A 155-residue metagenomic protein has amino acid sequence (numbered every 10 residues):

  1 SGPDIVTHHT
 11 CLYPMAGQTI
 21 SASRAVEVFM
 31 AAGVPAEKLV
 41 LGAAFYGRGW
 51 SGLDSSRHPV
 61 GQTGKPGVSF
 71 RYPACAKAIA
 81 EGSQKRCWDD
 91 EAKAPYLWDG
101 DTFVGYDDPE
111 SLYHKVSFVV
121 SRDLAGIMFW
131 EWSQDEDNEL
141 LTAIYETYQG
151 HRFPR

Functional and structural regions predicted by a protein language model:
S1-A78: Substrate-binding surface in catalytic domains of secreted glycosidases
Y13-A16, G100-D107, M128-F129: Active-site rim elements
Q18-V26, D108, L112-K115, L140 (+1 more regions): Stable alpha-helical elements in mature extracytoplasmic
A25-P35, K115-R122, T147-G150: Structured segments of extracytoplasmic/periplasmic soluble domains in secreted or envelope-associated proteins
L41, V119, I127: Conserved, mostly hydrophobic/aromatic
A43, E131-S133: Active-site proximal loops enriched in glycine and acidic residues that flank catalytic Cys/His/Asp and coordinate
P66-D123: Hydrophobic, secondary-structure "cap" segments at the distal end of domains
K77, E81, F118, S133-R155: Aromatic-rich peripheral "rim/lid" segments of glycoside hydrolase catalytic domains that contact and position glycan
